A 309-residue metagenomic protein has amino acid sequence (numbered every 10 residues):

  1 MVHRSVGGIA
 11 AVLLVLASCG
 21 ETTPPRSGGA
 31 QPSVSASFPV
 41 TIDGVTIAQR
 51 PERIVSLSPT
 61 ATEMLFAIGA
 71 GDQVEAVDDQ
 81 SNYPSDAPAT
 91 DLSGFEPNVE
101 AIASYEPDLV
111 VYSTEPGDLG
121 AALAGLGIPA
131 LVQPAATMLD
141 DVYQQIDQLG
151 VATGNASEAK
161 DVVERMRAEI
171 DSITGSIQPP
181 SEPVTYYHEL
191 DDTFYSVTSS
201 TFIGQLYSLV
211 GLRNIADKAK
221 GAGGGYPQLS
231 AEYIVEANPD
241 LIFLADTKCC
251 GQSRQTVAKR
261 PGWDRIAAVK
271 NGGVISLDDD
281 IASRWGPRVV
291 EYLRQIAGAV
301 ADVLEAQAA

Functional and structural regions predicted by a protein language model:
V2-V12, L16-T60, S157-Y187, G298-A309: Bacterial Sec-exported substrate-binding components of ABC uptake systems
A36-T41, T90-E100, K220-A231: Short helix-initiation/N-cap motifs at beta->coil->alpha
T46, V99-P107, G125-L126, P227-N238: Short helices/loops that flank or line small-molecule/ion binding pockets
R53-E115, I128, L212-I215: A short, structured surface patch at a secondary-structure boundary
S58, T114-E115, A135, L190-D192 (+3 more regions): Short secondary-structure boundary segments
D79-P88, S200-Y226: Alpha-helical, coiled-coil/dimerization segments enriched in small aliphatic residues
G117-G125, L241-R260: A ligand-binding cleft/hinge motif common to bilobed small-molecule-binding domains
L119-Y195, A216-D217, G272-A309: Extracytoplasmic substrate-binding proteins
